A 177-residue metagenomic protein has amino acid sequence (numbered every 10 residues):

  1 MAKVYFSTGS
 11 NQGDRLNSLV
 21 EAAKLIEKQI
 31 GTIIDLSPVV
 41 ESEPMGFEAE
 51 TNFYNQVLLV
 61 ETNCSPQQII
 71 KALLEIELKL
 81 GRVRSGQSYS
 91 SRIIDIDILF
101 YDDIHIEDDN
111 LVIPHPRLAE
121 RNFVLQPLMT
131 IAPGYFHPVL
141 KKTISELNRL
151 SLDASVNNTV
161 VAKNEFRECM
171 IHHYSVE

Functional and structural regions predicted by a protein language model:
M1-I30, I34-E43: N-terminal beta1-alpha1 ligand-phosphate binding loop
G9, L59-N63, Y101: Solvent-exposed residues in well-ordered beta-strands and their adjoining turns, especially edge/terminal strands
D14-A23, L59-N63, S85-S88: A broad, low-specificity signal for short, low-complexity segments enriched in glycine/proline and polar/charged
L19, A23, N55, I70-L73: A general structural signal for well-ordered alpha-helical packing
D35-T62: Short, charge-patterned binding micro-sites
M45-N52, C64-I70, E75-E177: Flexible, gly/pro- and Lys/Arg-enriched active-site loops
